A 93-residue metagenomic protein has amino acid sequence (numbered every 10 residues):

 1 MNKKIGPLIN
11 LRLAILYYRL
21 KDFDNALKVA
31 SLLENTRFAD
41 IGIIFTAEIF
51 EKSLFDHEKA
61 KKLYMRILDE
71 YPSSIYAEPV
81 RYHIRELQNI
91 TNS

Functional and structural regions predicted by a protein language model:
M1-S93: Acidic, polar-rich low-complexity tracts and alpha-helical solenoid repeat scaffolds
